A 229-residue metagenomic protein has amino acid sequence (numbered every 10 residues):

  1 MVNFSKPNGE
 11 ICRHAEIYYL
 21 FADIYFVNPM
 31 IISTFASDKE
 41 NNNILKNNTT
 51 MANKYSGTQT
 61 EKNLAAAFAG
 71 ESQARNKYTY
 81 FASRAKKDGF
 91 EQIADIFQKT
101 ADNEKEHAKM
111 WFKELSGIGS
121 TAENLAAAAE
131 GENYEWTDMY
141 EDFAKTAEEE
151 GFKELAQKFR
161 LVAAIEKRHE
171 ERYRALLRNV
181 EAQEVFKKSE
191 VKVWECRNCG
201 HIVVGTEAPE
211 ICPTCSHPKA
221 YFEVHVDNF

Functional and structural regions predicted by a protein language model:
M1-I11: Extreme N-terminal basic, low-complexity initiation segments that serve as generic localization/processing leaders
V2, L20, P29: Short polybasic linear motifs
F4, S37, N53-S56: Short, basic/polar N-terminal leader/transit segment immediately after the initiator methionine
P7, L20, K39-N41: N-terminal polybasic/positive-inside topogenic patches
P7-G9, I31, C215: Intrinsically disordered, low-complexity segments enriched in proline/serine/threonine
Y25-T50: Short, Lys/Arg-enriched N-terminal segments with co-localized hydrophobic residues within the first ~10-30 amino acids
T49-F229: Non-heme di-metal
